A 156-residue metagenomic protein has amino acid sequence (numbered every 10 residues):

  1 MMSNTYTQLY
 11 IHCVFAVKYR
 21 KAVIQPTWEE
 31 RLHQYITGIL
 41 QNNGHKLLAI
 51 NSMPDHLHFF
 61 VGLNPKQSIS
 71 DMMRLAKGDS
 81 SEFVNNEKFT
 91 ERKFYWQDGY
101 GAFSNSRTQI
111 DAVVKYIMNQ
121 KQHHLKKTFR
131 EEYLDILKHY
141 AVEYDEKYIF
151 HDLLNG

Functional and structural regions predicted by a protein language model:
M1-G156: Basic nucleic-acid-binding interfaces
